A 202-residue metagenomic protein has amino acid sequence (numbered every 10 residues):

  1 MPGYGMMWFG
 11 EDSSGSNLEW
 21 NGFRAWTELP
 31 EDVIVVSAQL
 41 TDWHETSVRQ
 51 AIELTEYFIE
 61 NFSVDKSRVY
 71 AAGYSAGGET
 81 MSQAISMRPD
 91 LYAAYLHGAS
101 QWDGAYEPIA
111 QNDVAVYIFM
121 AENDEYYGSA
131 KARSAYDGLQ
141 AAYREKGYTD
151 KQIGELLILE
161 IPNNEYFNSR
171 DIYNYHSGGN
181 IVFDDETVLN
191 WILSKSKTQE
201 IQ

Functional and structural regions predicted by a protein language model:
M1-I52: Active-site machinery of serine-nucleophile hydrolases
P30-E31, A110-V116: Short, proline-enriched alpha-helix->beta-strand connector loops that line the catalytic pocket of alpha/beta-hydrolase
L40, L96-G104, N123: Active-site nucleophile loop of the alpha/beta-hydrolase fold
W43-S75: Gly/Ser-rich "nucleophile elbow"/oxyanion-hole loop immediately N-terminal to the catalytic nucleophile in hydrolases
G78-P89, Y95: Short glycine-enriched nucleophile-adjacent loop and the immediately C-terminal alpha-helix near the catalytic center
F119, E125, R144-Q202: C-terminal catalytic histidine-bearing segment of alpha/beta-hydrolase fold enzymes
Y127-E145: Short alpha-helix in the alpha/beta-hydrolase fold that links the catalytic acid
